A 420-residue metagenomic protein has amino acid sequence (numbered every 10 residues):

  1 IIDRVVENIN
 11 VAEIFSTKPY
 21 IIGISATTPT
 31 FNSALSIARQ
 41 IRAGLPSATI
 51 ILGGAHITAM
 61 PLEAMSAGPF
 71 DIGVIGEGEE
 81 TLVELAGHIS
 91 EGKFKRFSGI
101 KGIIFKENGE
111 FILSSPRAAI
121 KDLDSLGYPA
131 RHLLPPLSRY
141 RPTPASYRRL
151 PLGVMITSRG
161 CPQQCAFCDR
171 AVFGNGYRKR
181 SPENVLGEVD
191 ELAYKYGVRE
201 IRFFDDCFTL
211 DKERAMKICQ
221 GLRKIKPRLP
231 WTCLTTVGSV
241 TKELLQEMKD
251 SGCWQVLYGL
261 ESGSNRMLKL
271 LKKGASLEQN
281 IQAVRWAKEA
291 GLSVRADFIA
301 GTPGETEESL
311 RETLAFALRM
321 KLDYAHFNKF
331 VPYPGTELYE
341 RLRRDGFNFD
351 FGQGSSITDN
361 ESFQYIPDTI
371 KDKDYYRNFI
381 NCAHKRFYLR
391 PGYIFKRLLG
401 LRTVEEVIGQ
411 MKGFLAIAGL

Functional and structural regions predicted by a protein language model:
I1-D122, K329-V331, G335: Glycine-rich beta-alpha loop elements in corrinoid/cobalamin-binding modules across cobalamin-dependent enzymes
V5, T27, F204-D211, T236-V237 (+2 more regions): Short, solvent-exposed turn/loop segments enriched in Gly/Ser/Thr/Pro and often Arg
F15, M65-S66, A193-Y194, K249 (+1 more regions): Non-catalytic positions within long, well-ordered alpha-helices that form the structural scaffold/packing of enzyme
P61-A67, L244, G304-L318: Catalytic cores of alpha/beta
I104-E107, F111-L113, E308-R311, A315-H326 (+1 more regions): C-terminal accessory regions of radical SAM enzymes
P129-R295, T302, A315: Radical SAM [4Fe-4S] cluster-binding motif and immediate context
